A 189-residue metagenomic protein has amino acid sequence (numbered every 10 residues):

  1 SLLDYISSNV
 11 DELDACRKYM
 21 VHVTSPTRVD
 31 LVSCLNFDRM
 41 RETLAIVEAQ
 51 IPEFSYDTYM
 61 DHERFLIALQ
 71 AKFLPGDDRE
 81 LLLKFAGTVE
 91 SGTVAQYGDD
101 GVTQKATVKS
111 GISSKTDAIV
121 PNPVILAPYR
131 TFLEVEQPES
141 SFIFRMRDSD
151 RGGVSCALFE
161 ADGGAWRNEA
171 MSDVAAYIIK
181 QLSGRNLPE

Functional and structural regions predicted by a protein language model:
S1-A68, K72, G92-E189: C-terminal assembly and membrane-engagement modules of membrane-active proteins
R79-T93: Membrane-active amphipathic alpha-helices enriched in small hydrophobic residues
